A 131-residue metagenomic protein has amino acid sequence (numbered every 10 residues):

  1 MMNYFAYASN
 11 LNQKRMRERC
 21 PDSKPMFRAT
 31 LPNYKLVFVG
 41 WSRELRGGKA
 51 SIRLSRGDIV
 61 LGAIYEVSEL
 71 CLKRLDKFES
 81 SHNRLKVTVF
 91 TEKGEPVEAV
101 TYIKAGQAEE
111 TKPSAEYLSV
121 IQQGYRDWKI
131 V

Functional and structural regions predicted by a protein language model:
M1-V131: Glycine-aromatic micro-motifs
